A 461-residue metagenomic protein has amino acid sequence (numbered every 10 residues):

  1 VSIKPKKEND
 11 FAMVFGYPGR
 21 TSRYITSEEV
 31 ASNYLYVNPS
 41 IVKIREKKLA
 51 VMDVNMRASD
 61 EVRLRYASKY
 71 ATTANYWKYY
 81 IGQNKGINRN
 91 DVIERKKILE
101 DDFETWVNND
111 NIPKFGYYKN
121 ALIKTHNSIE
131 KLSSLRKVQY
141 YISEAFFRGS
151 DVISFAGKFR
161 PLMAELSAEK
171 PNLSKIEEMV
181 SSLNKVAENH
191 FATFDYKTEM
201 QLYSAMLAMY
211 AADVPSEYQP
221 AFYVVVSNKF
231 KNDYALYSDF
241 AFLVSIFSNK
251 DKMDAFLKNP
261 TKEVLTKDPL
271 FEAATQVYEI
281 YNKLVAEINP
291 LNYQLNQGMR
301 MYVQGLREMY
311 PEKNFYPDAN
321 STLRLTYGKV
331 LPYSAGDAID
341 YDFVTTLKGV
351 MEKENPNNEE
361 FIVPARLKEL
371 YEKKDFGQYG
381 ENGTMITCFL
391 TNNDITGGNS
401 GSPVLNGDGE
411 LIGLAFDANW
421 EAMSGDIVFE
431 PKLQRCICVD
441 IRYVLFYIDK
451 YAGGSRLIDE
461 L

Functional and structural regions predicted by a protein language model:
V1-L461: Terminal presequence/propeptide segments associated with secretion/organelle targeting and zymogen/polyprotein
